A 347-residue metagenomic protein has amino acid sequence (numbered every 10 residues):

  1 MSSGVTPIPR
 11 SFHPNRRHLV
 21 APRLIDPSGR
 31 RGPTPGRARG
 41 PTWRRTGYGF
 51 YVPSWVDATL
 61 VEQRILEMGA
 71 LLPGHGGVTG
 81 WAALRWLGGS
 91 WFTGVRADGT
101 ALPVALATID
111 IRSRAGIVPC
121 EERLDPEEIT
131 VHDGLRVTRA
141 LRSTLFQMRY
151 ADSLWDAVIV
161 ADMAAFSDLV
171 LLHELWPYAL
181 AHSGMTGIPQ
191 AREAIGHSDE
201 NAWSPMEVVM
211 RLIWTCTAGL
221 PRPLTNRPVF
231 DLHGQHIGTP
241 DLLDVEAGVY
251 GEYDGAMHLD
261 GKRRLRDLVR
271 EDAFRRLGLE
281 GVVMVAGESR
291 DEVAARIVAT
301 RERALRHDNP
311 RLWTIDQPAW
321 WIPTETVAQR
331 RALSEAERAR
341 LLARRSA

Functional and structural regions predicted by a protein language model:
M1-T186, L305-A347: Short gly/ser-rich loop at a beta-strand->alpha-helix junction or flexible surface loop bordering the NTP-binding
S2-G4, I25-R30, A165-F166, V170-A347: Surface segments flanking catalytic/ligand-binding clefts of nucleic-acid enzymes
